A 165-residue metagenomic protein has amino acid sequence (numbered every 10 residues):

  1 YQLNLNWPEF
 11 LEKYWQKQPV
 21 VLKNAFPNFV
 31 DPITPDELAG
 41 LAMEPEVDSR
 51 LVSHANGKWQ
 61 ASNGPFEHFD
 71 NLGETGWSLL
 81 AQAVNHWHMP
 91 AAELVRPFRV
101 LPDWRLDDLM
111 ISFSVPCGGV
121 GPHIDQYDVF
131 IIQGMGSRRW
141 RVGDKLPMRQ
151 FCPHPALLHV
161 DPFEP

Functional and structural regions predicted by a protein language model:
Y1-K13, P27-I33, A39-P165: Active-site region of the double-stranded beta-helix
Q16-Q18: Non-catalytic, conserved peripheral segments adjacent to functional cores
